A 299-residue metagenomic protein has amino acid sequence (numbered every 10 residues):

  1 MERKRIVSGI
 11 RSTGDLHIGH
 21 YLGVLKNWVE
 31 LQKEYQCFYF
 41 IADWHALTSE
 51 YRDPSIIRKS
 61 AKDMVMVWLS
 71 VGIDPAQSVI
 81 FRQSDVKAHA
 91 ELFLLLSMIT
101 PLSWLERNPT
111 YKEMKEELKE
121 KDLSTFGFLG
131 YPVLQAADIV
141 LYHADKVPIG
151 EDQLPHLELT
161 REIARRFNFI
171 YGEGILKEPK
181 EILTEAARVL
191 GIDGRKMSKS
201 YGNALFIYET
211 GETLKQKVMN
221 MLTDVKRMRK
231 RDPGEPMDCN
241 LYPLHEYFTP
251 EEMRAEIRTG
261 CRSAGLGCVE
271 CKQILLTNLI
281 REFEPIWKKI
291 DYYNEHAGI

Functional and structural regions predicted by a protein language model:
E2-A137: N-terminal Rossmann-like or analogous alpha/beta NTP/dinucleotide-binding catalytic cores that position adenine
S12, V147-P148, N203: A generic structural motif
I18, P155, R161-I299: Conserved nucleotide- and phosphate/pyrophosphate-binding catalytic cores in adenylate/nucleotidyl-handling enzymes
Y21-V24, H89, Q153-L157, L241: Short alpha-helical patches at coil-to-helix transitions and adjacent helical residues in well-structured domains
T48, R52, A144, K226-R229 (+1 more regions): Short amphipathic alpha-helical interaction patches enriched in hydrophobic/aromatic residues with interspersed Lys/Arg
W68, L96, D152, G194 (+1 more regions): Divalent metal-coordination and catalytic microenvironments
E91-F93, S103, R107-E116, E120-I170 (+2 more regions): Classical nucleotidyltransferase
T100-E106, L141-P148, T249-I257, P285-W287: Short helix-capping/linker segments at secondary-structure and domain boundaries
